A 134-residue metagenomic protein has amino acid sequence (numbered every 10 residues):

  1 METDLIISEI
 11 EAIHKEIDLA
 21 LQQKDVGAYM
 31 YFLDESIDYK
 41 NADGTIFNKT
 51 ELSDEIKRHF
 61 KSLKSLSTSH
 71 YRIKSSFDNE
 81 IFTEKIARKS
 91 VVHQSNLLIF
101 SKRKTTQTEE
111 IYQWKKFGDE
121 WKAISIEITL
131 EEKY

Functional and structural regions predicted by a protein language model:
M1-E35, Y39, E51: Short, low-complexity N-terminal intrinsically disordered segments enriched in polar/charged residues
I17, L52, I56, H70-S75 (+1 more regions): Hydrophobic/aromatic beta-strand elements that line small-molecule binding cavities or substrate pockets in beta-rich
D34, T68-H70, A123: Hydrophobic residues on conserved beta-strands that form the core of alpha/beta folds
S36-F47, F60-S62, F77: A short gly/proline-enriched turn/hairpin at secondary-structure junctions
D43, I86-S90, E127: A mature extracytoplasmic/lumenal domain signature
D54-F100: Surface-exposed, charged secondary-structure patches
T105-Y134: Short beta-strand edge/turn micro-motifs at domain boundaries
